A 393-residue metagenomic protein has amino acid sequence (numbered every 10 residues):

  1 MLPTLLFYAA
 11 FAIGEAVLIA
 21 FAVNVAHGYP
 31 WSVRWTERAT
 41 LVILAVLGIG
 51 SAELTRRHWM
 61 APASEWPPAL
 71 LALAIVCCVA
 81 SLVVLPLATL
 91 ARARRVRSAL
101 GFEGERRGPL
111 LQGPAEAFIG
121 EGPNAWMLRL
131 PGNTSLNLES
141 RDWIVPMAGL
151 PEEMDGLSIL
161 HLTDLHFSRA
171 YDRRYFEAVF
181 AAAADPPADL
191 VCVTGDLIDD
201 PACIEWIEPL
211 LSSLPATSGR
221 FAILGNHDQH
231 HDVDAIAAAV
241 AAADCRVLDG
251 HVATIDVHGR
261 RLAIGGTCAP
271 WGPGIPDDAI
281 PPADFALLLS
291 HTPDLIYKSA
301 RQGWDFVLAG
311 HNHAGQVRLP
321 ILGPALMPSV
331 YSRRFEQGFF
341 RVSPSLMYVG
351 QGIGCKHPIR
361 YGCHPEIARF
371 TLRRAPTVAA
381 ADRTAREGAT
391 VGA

Functional and structural regions predicted by a protein language model:
M1-L138, T377-T384, T390-A393: Non-catalytic terminal accessory segments
E65-L73, S168-D256: Core catalytic region of metal-dependent phosphoesterases/phosphodiesterases, especially metallo-beta-lactamase-like
L130-N137, L162-Y175, I198-P201, D228-H231 (+2 more regions): Acidic/histidine-rich helix-loop elements that form or flank divalent-metal/phosphate-binding sites at the catalytic
L138, M147-L160, C245-R246, A253-I264 (+2 more regions): Beta-strand-turn-beta hairpins that frame and shape the catalytic cleft of phosphate-ester-processing enzymes
G156-H166, R261-P270, L287-H291, L346-G352: Active-site-proximal beta-strand elements of phosphoester/diester hydrolases
L160-T163, L190-D196, G219-N226, L248-H251 (+3 more regions): Active-site neighborhood of phospho(di)ester-bond hydrolases with catalytic His/Asp-centered motifs
F221, A242, P293-T371, P376-V378: Conserved beta-sheet core of the metallophosphoesterase superfamily
A238, A242-C245, V257-K298, Q302 (+1 more regions): Binuclear metal-dependent hydrolase catalytic cores centered on His/Asp/Glu-rich metal-binding motifs
